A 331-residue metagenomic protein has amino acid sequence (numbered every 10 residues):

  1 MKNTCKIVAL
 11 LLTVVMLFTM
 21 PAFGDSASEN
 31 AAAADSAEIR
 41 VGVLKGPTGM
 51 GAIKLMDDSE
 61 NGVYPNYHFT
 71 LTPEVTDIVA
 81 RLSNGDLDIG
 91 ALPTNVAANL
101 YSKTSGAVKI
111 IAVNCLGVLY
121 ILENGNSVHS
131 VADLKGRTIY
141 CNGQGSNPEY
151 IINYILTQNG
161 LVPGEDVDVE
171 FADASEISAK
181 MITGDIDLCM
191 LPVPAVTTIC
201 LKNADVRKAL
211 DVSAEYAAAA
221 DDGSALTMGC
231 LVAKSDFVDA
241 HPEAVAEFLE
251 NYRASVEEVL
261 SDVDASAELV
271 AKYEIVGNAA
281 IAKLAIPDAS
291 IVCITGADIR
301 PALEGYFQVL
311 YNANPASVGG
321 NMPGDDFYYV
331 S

Functional and structural regions predicted by a protein language model:
M1-E38: Short, low-complexity disordered leader/linker segments with a strong preference for bacterial N-terminal type II
N30-V162, D168-F171, D187, V193 (+1 more regions): Short, glycine-/small- and polar/acidic-enriched structural segments that line small-molecule recognition paths
G46, T72-T76, A91, N142-N147 (+5 more regions): Soluble non-cytosolic domains of exported or imported proteins
K54-M56, L119-S130, A225-A244, T295: A bilobed periplasmic-binding-protein/Venus flytrap-type ligand-binding module shared by bacterial periplasmic
S59-P65, A214-S224, I291-R300: Short, solvent-exposed loop/beta-turn-alpha elements that line the ligand-binding surface or hinge of extracytoplasmic
N95-V96, E176-L269: Pocket-lining segment of extracytoplasmic ligand-binding domains
V238-A313: Secondary-structure end/capping motifs
E304-S331: Conserved C-terminal helix/tail region of periplasmic/extracytoplasmic solute-binding proteins
